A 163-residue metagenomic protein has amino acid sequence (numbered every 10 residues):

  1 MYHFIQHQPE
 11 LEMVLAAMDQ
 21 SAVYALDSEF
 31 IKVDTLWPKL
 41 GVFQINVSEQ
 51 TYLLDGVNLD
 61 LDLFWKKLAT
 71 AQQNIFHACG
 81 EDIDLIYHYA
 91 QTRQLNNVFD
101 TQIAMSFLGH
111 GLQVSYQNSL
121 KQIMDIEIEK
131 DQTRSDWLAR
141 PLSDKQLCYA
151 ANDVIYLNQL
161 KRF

Functional and structural regions predicted by a protein language model:
Y2-E12, M18-L26, F30-F163: Conserved DEDDh/DEDDy metal-dependent 3′-5′ exonuclease domain
